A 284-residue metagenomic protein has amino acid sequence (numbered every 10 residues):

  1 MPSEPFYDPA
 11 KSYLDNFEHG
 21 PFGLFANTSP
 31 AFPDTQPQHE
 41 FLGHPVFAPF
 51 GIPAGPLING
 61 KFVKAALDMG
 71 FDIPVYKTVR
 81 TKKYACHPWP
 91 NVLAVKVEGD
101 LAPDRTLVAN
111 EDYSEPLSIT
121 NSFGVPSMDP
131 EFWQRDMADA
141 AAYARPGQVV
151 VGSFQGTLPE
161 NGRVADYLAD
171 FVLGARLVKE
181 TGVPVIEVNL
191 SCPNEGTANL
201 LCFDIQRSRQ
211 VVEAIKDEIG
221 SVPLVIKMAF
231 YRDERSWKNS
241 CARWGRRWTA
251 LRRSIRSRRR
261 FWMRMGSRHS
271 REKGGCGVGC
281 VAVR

Functional and structural regions predicted by a protein language model:
M1-V150, Q155-E160: N-terminal capping/small domains of soluble enzymes
H19-F32, L190-F203, N239-R284: Glycine/Thr-rich beta-alpha phosphate-binding loop at enzyme active sites
P49-G51, I73, G147-S153, V183-E187 (+2 more regions): Structural preference for beta-strand elements that scaffold enzyme active sites
G55-L57, V79, Q155-P159, S191-P193 (+2 more regions): Active-site beta-loop-alpha junctions enriched in small/polar residues
V63, P130, Q134-A141, F171-K179 (+3 more regions): Generic structural signal for well-ordered alpha-helices, preferentially at hydrophobic/aromatic core positions
T78-W89, S118-V125, I186-I205, F261-W262: Glycine-rich, proline-tolerant flexible connector loops at the mouths of alpha/beta enzymes
S127-G147, F203-I226, E272-R284: Alpha-helix-loop-beta-strand connector modules within alpha/beta enzyme cores
T157-L173, F203-I205, V225-G245: Active-site glycine- and acidic-residue-rich loops that bind and position anionic ligands or nucleotide-like cofactors
